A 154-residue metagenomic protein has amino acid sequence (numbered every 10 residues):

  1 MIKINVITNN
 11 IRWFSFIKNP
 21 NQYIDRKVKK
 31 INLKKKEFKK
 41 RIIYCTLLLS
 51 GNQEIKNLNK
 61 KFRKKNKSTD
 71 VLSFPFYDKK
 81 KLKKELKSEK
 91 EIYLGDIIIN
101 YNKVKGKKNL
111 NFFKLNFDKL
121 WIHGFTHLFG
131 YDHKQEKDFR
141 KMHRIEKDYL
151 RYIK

Functional and structural regions predicted by a protein language model:
M1-L120, T126-K154: An acidic/histidine-cluster motif and surrounding catalytic segment that typifies divalent-metal-assisted enzyme active
